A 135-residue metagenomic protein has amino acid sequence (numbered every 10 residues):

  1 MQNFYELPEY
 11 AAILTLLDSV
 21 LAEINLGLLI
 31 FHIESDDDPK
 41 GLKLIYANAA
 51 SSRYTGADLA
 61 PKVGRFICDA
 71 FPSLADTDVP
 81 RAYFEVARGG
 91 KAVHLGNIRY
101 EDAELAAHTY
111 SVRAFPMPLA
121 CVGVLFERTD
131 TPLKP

Functional and structural regions predicted by a protein language model:
M1-K40, I98, R113-P135: PAS-family sensory modules
E23-I24, R65, G89-G90: Structured helix-beta-strand junction loops
P39-K43, A70-L74: Allosteric regulatory "coupling" segments in signal-transduction proteins
Y46-S52: N-terminal capping loop/helix in small sensory signaling domains highlighted by a polar->aromatic N-x2-3-F motif
Y54, A60-V63, I67-A70, V86: Alpha-helical sensory/transduction surfaces in regulatory modules that relay environmental signals to outputs, spanning
F71-E101: Terminal output helix/cap of sensory domains in signal transduction proteins
A92-H94, A106-V112, G123: PAS/PAC sensory module
